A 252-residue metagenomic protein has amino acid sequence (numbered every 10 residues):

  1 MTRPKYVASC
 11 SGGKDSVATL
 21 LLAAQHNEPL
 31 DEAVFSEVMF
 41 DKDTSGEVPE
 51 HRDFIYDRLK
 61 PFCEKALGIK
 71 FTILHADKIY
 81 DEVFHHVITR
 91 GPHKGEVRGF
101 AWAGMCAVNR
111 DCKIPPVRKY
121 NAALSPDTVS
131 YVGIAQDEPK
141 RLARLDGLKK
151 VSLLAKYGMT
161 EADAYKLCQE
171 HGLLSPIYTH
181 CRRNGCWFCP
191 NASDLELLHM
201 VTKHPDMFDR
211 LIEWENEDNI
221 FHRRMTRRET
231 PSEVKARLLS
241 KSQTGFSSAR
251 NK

Functional and structural regions predicted by a protein language model:
M1-K252: Nucleotide-activated chemistry modules centered on ATP-dependent adenylation/adenylyltransferase
